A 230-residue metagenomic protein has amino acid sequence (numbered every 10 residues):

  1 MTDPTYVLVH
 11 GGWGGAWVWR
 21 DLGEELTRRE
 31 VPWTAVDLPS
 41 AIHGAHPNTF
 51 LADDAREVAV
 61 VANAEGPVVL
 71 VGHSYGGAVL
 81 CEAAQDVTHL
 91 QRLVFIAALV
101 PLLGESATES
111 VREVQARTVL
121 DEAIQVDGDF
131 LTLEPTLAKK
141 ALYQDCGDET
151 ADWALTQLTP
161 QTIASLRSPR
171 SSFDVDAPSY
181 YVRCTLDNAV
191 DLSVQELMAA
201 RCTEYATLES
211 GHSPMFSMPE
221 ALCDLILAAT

Functional and structural regions predicted by a protein language model:
D3-H43, H89: Conserved HGGG/HGGXW glycine-rich cap/lid loop of the alpha/beta-hydrolase fold
D21, E82-A83: Active-site signature of alpha/beta-hydrolase-fold catalytic machinery across serine- and Asp/Cys-nucleophile hydrolases
A35-V69, Q85, T108-R112: Active-site loop/oxyanion-hole signature of alpha/beta-hydrolase fold enzymes
V71-G76, L80: Gly/Ala-rich beta-loop-alpha elbow adjacent to hydrolase catalytic centers
Q85-L90, V94-T132, T162-L166, V190-D191 (+1 more regions): Flexible "cap/lid" loop of the alpha/beta hydrolase fold
D127-F173: Conserved alpha/beta-hydrolase catalytic His-Asp/Glu region
T159-D224: Conserved serine/cysteine hydrolase catalytic core
